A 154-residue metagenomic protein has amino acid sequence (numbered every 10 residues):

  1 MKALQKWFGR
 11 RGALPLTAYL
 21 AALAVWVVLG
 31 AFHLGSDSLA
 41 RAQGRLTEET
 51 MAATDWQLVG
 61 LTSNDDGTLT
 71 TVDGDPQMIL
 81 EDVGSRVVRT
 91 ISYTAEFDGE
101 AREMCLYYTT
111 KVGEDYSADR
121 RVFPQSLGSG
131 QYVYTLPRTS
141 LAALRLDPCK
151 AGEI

Functional and structural regions predicted by a protein language model:
M1-G9: N-terminal Lys/Arg-rich, disordered targeting/topogenic segments
Q5, A24, T54, L106-Y108 (+1 more regions): Short, low-complexity intrinsically disordered segments
F8-S85: Glycan-recognition and processing domains
G9-R10, A101, L144: Short, intrinsically disordered low-complexity segments
T62-T135, S140: Extracellular ligand-binding interfaces
R145-E153: Short beta-strand-plus-loop segments that form exposed binding edges in beta-rich domains
